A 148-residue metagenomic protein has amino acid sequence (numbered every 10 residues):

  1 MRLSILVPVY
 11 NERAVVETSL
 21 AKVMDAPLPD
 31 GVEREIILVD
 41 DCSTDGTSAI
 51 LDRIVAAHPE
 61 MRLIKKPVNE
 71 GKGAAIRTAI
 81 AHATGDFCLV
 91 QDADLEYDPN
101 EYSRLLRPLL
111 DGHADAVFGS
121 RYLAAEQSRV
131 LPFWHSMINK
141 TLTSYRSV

Functional and structural regions predicted by a protein language model:
R2-S4, E35: Cell-envelope/extracellular polymer assembly enzymes that use nucleotide-activated donors
E12-P27: Short, well-formed alpha-helical segments that are part of the catalytic scaffolds of diverse glycosyltransferases
E12-V15, S43, K72, D98: Donor nucleotide-sugar binding loop of glycosyltransferases
A14-T18, D45-I54: Acidic helix N-cap motif at the loop->helix transition within catalytic regions of sugar-transfer enzymes
R34-I37, S48-H82: Conserved donor nucleotide-binding strand/loop of the catalytic core
D40-A49, L95: A conserved acidic beta->alpha catalytic loop
K66-H82, F87, P99-V148: Acceptor/aglycone-binding surface of glycosyltransferases and processive sugar-polymer synthases
